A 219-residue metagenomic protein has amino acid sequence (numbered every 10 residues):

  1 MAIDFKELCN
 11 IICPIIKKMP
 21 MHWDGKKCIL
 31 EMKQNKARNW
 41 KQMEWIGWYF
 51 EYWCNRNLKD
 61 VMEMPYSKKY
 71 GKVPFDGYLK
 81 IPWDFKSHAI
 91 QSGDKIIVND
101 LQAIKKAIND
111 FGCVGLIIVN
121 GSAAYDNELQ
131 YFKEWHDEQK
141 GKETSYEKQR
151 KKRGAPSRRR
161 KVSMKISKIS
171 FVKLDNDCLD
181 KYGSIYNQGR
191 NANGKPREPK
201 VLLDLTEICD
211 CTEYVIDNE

Functional and structural regions predicted by a protein language model:
M1-V73, Y78, S87-E219: Nucleic-acid endonuclease domains
